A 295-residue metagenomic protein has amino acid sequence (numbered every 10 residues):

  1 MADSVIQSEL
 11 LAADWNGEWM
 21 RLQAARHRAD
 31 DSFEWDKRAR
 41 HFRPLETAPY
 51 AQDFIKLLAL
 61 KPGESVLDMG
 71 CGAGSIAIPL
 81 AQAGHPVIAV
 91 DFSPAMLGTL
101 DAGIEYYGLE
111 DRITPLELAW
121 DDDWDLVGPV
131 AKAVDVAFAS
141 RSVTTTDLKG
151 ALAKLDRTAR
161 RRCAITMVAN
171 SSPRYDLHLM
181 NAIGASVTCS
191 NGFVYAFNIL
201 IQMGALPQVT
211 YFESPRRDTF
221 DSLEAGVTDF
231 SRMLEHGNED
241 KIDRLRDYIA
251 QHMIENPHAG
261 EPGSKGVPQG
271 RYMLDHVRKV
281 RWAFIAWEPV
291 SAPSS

Functional and structural regions predicted by a protein language model:
A2-K61: Conserved class I S-adenosyl-L-methionine
G63-G72: Conserved class I S-adenosyl-L-methionine
A73-H85: Conserved SAM-binding loop of SAM-dependent methyltransferases across substrates and taxa, primarily the Class I
Q82-D123: Class I SAM-dependent methyltransferase SAM/SAH-binding core
V134-K149: A short SAM/SAH-binding and catalytic strip from SAM-dependent methyltransferases
R160-N170: Conserved beta-strand signature within the Rossmann-like core of class I S-adenosyl-L-methionine
V168-V187: Short, glycine-/aromatic-enriched active-site segment of Class I SAM-dependent methyltransferases
T210-S295: Conserved Class I S-adenosyl-L-methionine
